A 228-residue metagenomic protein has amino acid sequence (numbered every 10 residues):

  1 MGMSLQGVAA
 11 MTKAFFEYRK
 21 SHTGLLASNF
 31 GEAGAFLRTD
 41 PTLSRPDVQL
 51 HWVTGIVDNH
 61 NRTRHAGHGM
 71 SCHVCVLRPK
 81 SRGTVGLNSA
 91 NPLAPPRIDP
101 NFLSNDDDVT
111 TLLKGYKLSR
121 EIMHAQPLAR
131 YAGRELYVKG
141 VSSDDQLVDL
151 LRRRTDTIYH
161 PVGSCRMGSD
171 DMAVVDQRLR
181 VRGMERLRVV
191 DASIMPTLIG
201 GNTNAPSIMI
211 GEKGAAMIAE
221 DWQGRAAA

Functional and structural regions predicted by a protein language model:
M1, L37-D40, M70-L128, V148-A228: C-terminal structured subdomain/cap of oxidoreductase catalytic cores
M1-A66, E121-Q126, D145, R153 (+3 more regions): Mid-to-C-terminal "cap/lid" subdomains and adjacent gly/pro-rich loops that border and regulate access to redox
L128-K139: Short acidic alpha-helical/loop segments enriched in Asp/Glu that coordinate divalent cations
